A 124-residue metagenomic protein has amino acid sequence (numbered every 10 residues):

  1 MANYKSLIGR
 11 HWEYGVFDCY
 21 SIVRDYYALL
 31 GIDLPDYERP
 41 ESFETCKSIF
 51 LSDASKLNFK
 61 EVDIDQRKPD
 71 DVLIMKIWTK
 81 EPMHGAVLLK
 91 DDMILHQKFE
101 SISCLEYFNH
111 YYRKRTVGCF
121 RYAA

Functional and structural regions predicted by a protein language model:
M1-A2: Active-site-proximal or metal-binding-adjacent scaffold patches in catalytic folds
H11, V16, E41, A54 (+2 more regions): Solvent-exposed, flexible loop/coil residues
H11-L30: Active-site nucleophilic cysteine motif
P40-I102: ...with weaker cross-activation on analogous glycine-rich loops/strands in unrelated enzymes
S103-A124: Short, Lys/Arg-rich amphipathic alpha-helical interaction segments that bind nucleic acids or acidic protein surfaces
